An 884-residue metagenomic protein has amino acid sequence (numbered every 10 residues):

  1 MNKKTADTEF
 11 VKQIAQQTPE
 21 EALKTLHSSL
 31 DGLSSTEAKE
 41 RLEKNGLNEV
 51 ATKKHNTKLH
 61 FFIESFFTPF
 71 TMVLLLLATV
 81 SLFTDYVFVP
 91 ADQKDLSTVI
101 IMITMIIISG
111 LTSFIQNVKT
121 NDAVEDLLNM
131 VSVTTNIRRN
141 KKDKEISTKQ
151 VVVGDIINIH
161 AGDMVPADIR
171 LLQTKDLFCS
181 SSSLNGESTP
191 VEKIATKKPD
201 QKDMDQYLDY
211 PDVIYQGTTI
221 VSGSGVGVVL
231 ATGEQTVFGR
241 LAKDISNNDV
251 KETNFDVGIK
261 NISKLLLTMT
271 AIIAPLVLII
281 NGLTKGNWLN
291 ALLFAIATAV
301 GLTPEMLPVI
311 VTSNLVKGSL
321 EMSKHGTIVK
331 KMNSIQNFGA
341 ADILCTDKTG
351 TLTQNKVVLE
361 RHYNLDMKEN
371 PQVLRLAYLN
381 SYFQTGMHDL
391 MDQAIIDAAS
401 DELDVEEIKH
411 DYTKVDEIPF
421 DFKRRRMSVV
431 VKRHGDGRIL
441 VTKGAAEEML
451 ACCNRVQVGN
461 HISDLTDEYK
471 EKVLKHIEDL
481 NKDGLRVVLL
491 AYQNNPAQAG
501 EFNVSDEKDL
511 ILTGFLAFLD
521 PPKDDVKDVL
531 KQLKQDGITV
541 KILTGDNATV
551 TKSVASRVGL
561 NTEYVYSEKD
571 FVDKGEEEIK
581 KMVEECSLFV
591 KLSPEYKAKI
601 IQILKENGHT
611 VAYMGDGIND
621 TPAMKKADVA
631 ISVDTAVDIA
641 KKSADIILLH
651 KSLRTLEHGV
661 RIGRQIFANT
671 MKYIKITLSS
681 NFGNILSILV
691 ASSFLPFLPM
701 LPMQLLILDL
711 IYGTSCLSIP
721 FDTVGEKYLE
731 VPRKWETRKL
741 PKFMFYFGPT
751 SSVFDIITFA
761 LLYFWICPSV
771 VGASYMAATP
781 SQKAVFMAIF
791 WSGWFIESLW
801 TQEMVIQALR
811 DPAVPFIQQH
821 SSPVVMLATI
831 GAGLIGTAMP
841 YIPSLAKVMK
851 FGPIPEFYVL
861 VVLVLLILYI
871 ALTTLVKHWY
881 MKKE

Functional and structural regions predicted by a protein language model:
M1-D143, K149-V152, I157-V165, R170-K251 (+3 more regions): Non-lumenal N-terminal regulatory segments of integral membrane proteins
A38, F66, T120, T135 (+29 more regions): Residue-level signature of catalytic and energy-coupling elements of molecular machines, predominantly ATP/GTP-dependent
E64-V87, I106-G110, F114, S132-V133 (+9 more regions): Alpha-helical transmembrane segments of multi-pass membrane proteins, especially the membrane-embedded transport
L76-I101, L265-T303, V316-G326, Q498-G500 (+4 more regions): Helix-interface capping motifs at the ends of transmembrane segments in multi-pass membrane proteins
T98-S132, R139, E252-T346, L516 (+3 more regions): Hydrophobic alpha-helical transmembrane segments
R139, N254-K264, A295-A299, K330-F338 (+6 more regions): Membrane-interface segments at loop-to-transmembrane junctions
V213-V221, N337-L512, F518, K531-Q532 (+5 more regions): Cytosolic catalytic regions of ATP/NTP-dependent phosphoryl-transfer enzymes
T270-I273, V277, P308, V558 (+4 more regions): Membrane-embedded transport module
